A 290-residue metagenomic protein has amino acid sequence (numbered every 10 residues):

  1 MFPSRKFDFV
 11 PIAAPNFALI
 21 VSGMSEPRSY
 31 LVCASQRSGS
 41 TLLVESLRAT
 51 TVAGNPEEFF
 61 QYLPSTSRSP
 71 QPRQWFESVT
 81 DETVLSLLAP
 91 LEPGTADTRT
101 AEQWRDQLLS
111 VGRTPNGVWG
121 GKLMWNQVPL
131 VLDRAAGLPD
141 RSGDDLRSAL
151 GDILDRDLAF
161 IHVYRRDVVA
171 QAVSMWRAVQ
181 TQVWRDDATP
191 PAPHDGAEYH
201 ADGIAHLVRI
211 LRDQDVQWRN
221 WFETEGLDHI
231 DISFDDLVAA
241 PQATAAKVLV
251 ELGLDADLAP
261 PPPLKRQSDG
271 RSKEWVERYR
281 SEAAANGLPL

Functional and structural regions predicted by a protein language model:
F2-P115, R266-R271, W275: PAPS-dependent sulfotransferase catalytic core
S25, S35-Q36, R113, Q127 (+3 more regions): Aromatic-acidic/polar surface patches that form glycan- and anion
E26-R28, P115-G117, R156-L158, L227-D228: Short coil/turn segments at beta-strand junctions that form active-site/ligand-binding loops
Y30, G54, W119-G121, A159-V163 (+1 more regions): Hydrophobic/aromatic beta-strand patches that form the interior of the parallel beta-sheet core in alpha/beta enzyme
S40, Q61, N126, V168-V169 (+1 more regions): Surface-exposed, flexible loop/turn segments at secondary-structure boundaries
L63-Q71, D187-A205, R219-L290: The conserved 3'-phosphoadenosine-5'-phosphosulfate
S110-G112, D152-I153, N220-E225: Short, conserved catalytic or adaptor-binding loops enriched in Gly and charged residues
G120-R219, Q242-D257: PAPS-dependent sulfotransferase catalytic domain
